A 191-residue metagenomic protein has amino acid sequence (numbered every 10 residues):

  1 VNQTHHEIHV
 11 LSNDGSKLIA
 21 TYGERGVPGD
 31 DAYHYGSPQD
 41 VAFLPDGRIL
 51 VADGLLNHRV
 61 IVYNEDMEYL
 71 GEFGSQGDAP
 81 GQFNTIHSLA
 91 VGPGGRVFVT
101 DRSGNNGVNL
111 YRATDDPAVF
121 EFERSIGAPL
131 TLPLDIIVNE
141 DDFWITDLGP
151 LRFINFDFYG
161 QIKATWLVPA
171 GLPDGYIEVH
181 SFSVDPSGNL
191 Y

Functional and structural regions predicted by a protein language model:
V1-Y191: Eukaryotic scaffold repeat domains enriched in small/polar residues
